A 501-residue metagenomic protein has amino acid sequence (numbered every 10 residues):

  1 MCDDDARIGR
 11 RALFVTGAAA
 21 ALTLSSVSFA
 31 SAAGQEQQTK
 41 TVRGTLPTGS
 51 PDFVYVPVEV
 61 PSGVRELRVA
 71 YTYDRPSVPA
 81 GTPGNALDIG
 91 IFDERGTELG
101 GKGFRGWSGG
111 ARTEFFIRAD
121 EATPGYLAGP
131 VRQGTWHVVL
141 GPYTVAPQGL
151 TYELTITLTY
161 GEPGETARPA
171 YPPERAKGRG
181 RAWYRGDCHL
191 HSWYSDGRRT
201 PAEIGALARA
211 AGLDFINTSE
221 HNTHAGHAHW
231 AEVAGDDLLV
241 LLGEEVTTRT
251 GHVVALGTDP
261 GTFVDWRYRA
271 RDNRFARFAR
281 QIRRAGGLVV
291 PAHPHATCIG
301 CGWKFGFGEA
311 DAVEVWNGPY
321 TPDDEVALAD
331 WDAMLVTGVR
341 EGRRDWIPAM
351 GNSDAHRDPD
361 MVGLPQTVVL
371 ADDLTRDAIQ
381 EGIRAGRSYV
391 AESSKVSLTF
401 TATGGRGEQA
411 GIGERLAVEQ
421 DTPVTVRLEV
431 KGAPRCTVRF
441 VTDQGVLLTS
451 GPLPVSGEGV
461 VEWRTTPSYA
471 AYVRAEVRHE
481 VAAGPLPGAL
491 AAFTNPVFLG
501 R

Functional and structural regions predicted by a protein language model:
M1-I8, T16-S26: N-terminal secretory signal peptides
A32-P76, L158-Y160, R175-G180: Solvent-exposed, flexible loop/coil segments flanking beta-strands in beta-rich domains
E36-T48, R75-T123, V446: Surface-exposed beta-strand/loop patches in noncatalytic accessory domains and peripheral targeting/linker segments
V56-R65, L127-R132, V418: Extracellular and analogous surface-interaction loops
R65-L67, A128-P147, A470-Y472: Noncatalytic modules at the cell exterior or secretory-pathway interfaces, chiefly beta-strand-rich lectin/adhesion
A146-T157: Edge beta-strands of jelly-roll/beta-sandwich modules across compartments, strongly enriched in secreted/luminal
G161-P163, S353-R501: C-terminal functional module detector
Y171-E309, E314-T337, R344-P359, E480 (+1 more regions): A metal-dependent hydrolase metal-coordination microenvironment
